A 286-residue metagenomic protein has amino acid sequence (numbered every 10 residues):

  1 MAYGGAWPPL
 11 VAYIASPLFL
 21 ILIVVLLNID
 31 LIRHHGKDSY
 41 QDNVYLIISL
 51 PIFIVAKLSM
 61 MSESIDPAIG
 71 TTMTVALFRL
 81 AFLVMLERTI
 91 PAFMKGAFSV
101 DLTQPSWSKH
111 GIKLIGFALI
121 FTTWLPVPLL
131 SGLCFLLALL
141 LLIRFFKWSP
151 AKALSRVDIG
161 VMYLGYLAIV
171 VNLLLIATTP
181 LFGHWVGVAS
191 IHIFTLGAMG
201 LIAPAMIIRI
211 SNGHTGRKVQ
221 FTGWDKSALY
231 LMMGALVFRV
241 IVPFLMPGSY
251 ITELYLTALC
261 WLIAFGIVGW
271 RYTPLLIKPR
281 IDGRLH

Functional and structural regions predicted by a protein language model:
M1-H286: Hydrophobic alpha-helical transmembrane segments of multi-pass integral membrane proteins
